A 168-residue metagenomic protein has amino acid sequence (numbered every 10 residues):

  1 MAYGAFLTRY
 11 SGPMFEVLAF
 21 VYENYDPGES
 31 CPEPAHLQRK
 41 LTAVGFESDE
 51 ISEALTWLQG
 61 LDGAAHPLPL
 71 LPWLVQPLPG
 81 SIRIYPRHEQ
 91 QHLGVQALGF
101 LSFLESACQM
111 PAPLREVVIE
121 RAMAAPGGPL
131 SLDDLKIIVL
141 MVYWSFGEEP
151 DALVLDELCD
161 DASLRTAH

Functional and structural regions predicted by a protein language model:
A2-E16, H92: Short alpha-helical segments that sit at the start of domains
M14-E29: Short amphipathic alpha-helical interface segments
V17, E50-L61, L104: Basic amphipathic alpha-helical segments that dock to polyanions
G28-T42: Short acidic, hydrophobic short linear motifs in intrinsically disordered regions
A35, V117-A122: Short, conserved phosphate-binding/catalytic loop or strand-edge motifs used in phosphoryl-/nucleotidyl-transfer
G63-R83: Intrinsically disordered, low-complexity linkers and terminal tails enriched in Pro/Gly and often acidic or mixed-charge
Q76-I119: Short, solvent-exposed interaction modules
R121, K136-H168: Glycine-rich, aromatic-bearing surface loops/beta-hairpins
